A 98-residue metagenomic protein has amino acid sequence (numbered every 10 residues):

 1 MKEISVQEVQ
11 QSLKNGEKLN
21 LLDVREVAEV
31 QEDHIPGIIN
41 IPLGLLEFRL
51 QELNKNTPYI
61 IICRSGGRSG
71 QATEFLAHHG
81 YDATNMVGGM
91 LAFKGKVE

Functional and structural regions predicted by a protein language model:
M1-L19, V27-P58, G67-E98: Rhodanese-like catalytic fold shared by cysteine-dependent sulfurtransferases and DSP/PTP-type phosphatases
D23: Phosphate-rich cofactor/ligand-interacting catalytic cores and adjacent structured alpha/beta frameworks
I62: Short, surface-exposed ligand- or partner-binding patches at beta-edge/loop junctions that are enriched in aromatics
